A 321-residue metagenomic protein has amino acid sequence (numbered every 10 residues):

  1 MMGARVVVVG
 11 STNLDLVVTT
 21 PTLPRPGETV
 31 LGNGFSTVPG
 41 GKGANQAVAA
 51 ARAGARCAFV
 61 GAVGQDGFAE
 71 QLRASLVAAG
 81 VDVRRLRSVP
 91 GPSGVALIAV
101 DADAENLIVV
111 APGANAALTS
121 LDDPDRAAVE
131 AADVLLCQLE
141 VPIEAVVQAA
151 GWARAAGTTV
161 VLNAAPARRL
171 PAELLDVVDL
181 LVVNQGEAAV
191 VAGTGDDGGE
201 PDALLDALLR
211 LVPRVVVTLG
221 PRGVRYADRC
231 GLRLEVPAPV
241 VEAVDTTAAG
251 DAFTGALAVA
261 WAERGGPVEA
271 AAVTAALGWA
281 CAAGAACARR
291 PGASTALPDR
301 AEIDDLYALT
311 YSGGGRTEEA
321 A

Functional and structural regions predicted by a protein language model:
M1-A62, G67-A74, A78, A243 (+1 more regions): Glycine-rich phosphate/adenosyl-contacting loop at the front of the ribokinase-like
M2-G3, R169, T194, G199-A321: Conserved phosphate-binding/catalytic region of the ribokinase-like
A62, S88, I98-V134, L139: Conserved phosphate-binding/catalytic loop of the ribokinase/pfkB sugar-kinase fold
S75-P90: A glycine-rich helix N-cap at a beta->alpha junction
G80, G113-S120, V160-A167, G198 (+2 more regions): Short gly/ser/thr-rich secondary-structure transition/capping motifs
A127-A128, L174, L208: Structural alpha-helical scaffold elements that stabilize or flank donor/cofactor-binding regions in carbohydrate
D133-A203, R222-V224: Conserved beta-alpha-beta core of the PfkB/ribokinase-like small-molecule kinase fold
